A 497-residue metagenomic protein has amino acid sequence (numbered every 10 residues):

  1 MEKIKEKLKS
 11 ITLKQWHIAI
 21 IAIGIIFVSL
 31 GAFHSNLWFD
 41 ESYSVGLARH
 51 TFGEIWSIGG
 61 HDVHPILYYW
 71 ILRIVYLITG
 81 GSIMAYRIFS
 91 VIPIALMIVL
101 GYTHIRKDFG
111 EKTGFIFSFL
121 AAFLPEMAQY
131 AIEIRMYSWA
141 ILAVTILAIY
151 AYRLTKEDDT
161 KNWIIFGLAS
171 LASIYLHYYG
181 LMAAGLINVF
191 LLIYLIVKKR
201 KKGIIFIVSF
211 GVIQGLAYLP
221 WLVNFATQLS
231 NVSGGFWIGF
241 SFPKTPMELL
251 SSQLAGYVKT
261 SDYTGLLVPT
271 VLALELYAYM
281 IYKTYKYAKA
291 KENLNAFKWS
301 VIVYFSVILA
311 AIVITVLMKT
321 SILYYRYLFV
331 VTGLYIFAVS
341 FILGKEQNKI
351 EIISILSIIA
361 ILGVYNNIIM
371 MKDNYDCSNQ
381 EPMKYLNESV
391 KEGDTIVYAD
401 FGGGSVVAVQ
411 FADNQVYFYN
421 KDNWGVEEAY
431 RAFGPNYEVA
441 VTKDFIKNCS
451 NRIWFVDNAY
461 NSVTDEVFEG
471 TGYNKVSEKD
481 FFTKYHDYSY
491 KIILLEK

Functional and structural regions predicted by a protein language model:
M1-I11: Short, Lys/Arg-rich, polar N-terminal cytosolic tail immediately upstream of the first transmembrane signal-anchor
Q15-E496: Membrane-proximal helix-loop-helix interfaces that form the catalytic/acceptor-binding platform of multi-pass membrane
